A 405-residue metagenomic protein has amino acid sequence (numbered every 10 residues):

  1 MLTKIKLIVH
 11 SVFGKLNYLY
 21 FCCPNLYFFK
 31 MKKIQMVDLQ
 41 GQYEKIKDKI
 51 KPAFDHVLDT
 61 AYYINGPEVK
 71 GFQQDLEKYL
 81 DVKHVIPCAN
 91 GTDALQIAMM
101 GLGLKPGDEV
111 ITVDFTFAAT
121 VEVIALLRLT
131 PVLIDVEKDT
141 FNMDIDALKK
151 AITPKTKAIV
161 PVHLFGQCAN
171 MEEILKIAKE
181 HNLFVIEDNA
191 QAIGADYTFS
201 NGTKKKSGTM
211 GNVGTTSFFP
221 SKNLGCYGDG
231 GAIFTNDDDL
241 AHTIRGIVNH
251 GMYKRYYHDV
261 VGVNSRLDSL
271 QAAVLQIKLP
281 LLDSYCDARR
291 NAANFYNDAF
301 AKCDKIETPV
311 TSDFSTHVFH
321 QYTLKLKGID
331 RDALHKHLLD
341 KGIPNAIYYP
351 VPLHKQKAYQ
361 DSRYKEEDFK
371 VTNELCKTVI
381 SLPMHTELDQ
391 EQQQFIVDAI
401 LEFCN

Functional and structural regions predicted by a protein language model:
V9-V12: Acidic, Ala/Val/Gly-enriched low-complexity intrinsically disordered segments
L16, Y20, P24-Y62, P67 (+1 more regions): N-terminal "arm"/small-domain region of PLP-dependent enzymes with the aminotransferase-like
Y27-F29, Q40, P52, P67-Q74 (+7 more regions): PLP-dependent aminotransferase class I/II
A61-E109, V123-L127, L133-D135, S200: Phosphate-binding glycine-rich loop
M100-D196: PLP-dependent aminotransferase-like
E122-I124, I177, K206, N223 (+1 more regions): Hydrophobic/aromatic ligand-binding patch that stacks against planar heteroaromatic rings of cofactors or nucleotides
E187-G225, K254-D259: Conserved active-site segment immediately N-terminal to the catalytic lysine that forms the internal aldimine
